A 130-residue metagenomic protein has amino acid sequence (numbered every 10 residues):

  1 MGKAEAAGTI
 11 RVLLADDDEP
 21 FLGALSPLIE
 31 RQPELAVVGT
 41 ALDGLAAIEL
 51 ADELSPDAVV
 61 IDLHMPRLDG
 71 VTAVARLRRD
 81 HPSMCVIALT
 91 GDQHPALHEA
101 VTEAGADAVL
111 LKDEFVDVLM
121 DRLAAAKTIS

Functional and structural regions predicted by a protein language model:
M1-R11, D117-S130: Non-catalytic signal-transmission and effector/linker regions of two-component phosphorelay proteins
G8-F21, L25-I29: Conserved acidic segment of CheY-like receiver
A15-D16, A41, V59: Conserved sequence signature across two-component system core domains
D43-A46, D69-T72: Acidic catalytic/metal-coordinating carboxylates
L54-V60: Active-site beta3 strand of CheY-like receiver
M65: Receiver (REC) domain active-site loop signature in two-component systems and cognate sites in sensor histidine kinases
T72, Q93-L110, E114-D121: Alpha4 helix (beta4-alpha4-beta5 surface) of REC/receiver domains from two-component response regulators
